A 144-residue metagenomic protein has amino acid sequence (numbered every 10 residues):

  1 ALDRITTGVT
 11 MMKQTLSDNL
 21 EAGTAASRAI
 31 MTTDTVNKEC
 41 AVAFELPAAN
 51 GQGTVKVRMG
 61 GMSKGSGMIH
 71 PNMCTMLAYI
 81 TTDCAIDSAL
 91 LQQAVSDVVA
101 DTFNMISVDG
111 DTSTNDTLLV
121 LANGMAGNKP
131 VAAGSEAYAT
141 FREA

Functional and structural regions predicted by a protein language model:
A1-A144: Alpha/propeptide regions of enzymes that mature by internal proteolysis
